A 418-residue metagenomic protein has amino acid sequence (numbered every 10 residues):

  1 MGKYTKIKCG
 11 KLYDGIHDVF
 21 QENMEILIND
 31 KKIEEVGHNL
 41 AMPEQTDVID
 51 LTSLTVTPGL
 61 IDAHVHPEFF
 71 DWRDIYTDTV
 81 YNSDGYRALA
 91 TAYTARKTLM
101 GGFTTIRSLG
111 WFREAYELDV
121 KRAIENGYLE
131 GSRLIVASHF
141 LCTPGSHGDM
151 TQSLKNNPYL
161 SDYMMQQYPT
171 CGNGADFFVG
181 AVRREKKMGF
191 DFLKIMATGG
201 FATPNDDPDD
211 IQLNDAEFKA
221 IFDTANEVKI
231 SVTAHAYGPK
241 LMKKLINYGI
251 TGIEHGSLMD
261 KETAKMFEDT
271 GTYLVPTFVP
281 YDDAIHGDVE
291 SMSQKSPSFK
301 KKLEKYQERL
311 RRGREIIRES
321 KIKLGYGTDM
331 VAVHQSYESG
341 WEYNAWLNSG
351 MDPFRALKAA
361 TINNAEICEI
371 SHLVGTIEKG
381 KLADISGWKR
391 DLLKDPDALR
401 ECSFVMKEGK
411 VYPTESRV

Functional and structural regions predicted by a protein language model:
M1-K6, L12, I16-T57, V418: Histidine-rich, glycine-flanked metal-binding segment
G10, D14, A360-I362, E366 (+1 more regions): C-terminal cap of metal-dependent C-N hydrolases
L54-R122, N126, P144-G148, A216 (+1 more regions): Metal-associated gating/positioning segment near the N- to mid-region
H66-R87, L99, P144-Q166, G200-N214 (+2 more regions): Active-site gating loops and adjacent loop-to-helix segments of metal-dependent hydrolytic enzymes
D74, E117, H147-G148, P204-N205 (+6 more regions): Histidine/acidic-residue-rich catalytic or RNA/ligand-binding cores of hydrolases and nuclease-related proteins
A90-E117, E130-F140, F190-T203, S231 (+3 more regions): Divalent metal-dependent hydrolysis catalytic cores, especially in the metallo-beta-lactamase
R122-F140, D209-A234, V275-P276: Alpha-helix-loop-beta-strand connector modules within alpha/beta enzyme cores
E227, P297, Q307-D391: His/Asp/Glu-enriched, well-ordered alpha-helical/loop segment that forms or immediately abuts the divalent-metal
